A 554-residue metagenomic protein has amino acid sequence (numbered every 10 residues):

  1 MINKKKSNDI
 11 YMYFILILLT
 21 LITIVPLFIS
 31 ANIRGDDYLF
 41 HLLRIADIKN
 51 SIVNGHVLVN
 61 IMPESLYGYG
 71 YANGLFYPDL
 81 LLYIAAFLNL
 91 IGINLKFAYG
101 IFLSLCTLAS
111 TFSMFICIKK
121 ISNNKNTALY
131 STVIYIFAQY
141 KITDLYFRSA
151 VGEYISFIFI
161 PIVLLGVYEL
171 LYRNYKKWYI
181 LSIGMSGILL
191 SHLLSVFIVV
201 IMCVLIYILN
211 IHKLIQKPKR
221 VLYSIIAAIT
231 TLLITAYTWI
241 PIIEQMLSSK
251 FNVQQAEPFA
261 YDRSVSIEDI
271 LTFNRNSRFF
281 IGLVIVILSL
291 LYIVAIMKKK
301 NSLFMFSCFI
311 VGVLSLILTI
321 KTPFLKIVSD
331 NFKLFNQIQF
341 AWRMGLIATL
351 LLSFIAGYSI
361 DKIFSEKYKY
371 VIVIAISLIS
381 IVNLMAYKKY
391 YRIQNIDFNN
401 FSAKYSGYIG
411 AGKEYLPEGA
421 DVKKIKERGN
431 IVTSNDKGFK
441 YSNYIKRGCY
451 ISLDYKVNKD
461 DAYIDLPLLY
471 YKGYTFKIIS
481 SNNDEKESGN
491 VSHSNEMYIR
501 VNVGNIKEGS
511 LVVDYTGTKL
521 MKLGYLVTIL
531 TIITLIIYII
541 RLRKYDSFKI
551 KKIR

Functional and structural regions predicted by a protein language model:
M1-R392, V512-D514, K519-R554: Membrane-embedded transmembrane-helix bundle of lipid-linked glycan/lipid transferases
L66, S149-A150, I155-F159, W342-M344 (+5 more regions): Solvent-exposed, flexible loop/coil residues
R392-S442, C449: Membrane-interface segments at or immediately adjacent to transmembrane helices that form the boundary between
K423-R554: Active-site-proximal, structured, solvent-exposed surfaces of multi-pass membrane proteins that position macromolecular
